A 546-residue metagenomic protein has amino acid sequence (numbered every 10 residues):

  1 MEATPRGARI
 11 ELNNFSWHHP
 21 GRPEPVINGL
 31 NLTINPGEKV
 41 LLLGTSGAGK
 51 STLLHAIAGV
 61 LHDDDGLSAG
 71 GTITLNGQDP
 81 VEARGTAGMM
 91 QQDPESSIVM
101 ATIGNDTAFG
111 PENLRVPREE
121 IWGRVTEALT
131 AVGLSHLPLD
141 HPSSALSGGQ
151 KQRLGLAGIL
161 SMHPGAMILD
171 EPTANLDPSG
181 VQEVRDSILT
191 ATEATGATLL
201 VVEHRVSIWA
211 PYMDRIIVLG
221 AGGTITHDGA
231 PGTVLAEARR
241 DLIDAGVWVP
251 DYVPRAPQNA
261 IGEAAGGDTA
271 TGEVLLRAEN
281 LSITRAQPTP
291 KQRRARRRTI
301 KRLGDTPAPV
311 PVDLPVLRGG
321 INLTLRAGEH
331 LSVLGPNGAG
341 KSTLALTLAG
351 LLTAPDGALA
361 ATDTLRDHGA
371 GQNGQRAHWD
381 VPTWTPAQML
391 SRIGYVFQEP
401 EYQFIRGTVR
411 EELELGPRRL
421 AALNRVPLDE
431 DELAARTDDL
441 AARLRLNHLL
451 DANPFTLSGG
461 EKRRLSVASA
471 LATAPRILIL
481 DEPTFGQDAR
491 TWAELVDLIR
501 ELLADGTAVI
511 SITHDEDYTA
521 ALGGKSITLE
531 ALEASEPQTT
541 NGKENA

Functional and structural regions predicted by a protein language model:
A58, A349: Helix-to-loop junction immediately C-terminal to a conserved catalytic motif
T72-A83, A358-Q388: ABC ATPase NBD Q-loop/coupling interface
E120-L137, R425-L449: Conserved ABC ATPase "signature" region
P142-L146, Q150, N453-L457, E461: Conserved ABC ATPase signature
L156, V467: Hydrophobic anchor residue at the start of the ABC signature
I159-L160, A470-L471: ABC ATPase C-loop
M167-E171, L478-E482: Catalytic Walker B motif of ABC-type/P-loop ATPase nucleotide-binding domains
G223-G246, A520, A531-A546: Conserved beta-strand-loop-alpha-helix hinge in the C-terminal portion of ABC ATPase nucleotide-binding domains
